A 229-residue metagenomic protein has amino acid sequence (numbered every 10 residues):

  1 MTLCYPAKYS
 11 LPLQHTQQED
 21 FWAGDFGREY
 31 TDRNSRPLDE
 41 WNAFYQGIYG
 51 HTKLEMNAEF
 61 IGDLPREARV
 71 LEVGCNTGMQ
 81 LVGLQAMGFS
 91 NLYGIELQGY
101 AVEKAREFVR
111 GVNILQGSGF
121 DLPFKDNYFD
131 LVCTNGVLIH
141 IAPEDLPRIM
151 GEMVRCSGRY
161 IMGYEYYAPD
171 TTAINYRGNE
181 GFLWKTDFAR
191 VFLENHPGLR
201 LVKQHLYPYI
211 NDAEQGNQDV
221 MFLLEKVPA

Functional and structural regions predicted by a protein language model:
T2-P123, I141-R148, M162-A229: Class I (Rossmann-like) S-adenosyl-L-methionine-dependent methyltransferase catalytic domain, capturing the SAM-binding
C133: A conserved beta-strand element that flanks and buttresses the S-adenosyl-L-methionine
G136-H140: Short catalytic micro-motifs in class I SAM-dependent methyltransferases
P147-R159: A short glycine-rich, Lys/Arg-flanked "PGG" loop and its adjoining helix->strand segment in the class I
